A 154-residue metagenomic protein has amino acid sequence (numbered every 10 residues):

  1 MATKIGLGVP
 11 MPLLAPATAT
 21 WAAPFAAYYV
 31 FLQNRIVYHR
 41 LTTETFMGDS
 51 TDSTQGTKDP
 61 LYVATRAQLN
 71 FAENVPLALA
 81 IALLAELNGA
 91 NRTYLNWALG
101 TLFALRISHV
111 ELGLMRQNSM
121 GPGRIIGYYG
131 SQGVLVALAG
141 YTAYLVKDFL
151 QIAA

Functional and structural regions predicted by a protein language model:
M1-A26, V146: Long, highly hydrophobic alpha-helical transmembrane signal-anchor segments
M1-P12, D49-K58, Q151-A154: Transit-peptide-like, low-complexity N-terminal presequences and other terminal intrinsically disordered regions
A26-T42, F103-L112: Transmembrane alpha-helical segments that form the membrane-embedded catalytic/substrate-channel core of multi-pass
N34-T65: Cytosolic, membrane-interface loops and tails of multi-pass inner-membrane proteins
L69-L84, L135: Core segments of transmembrane alpha-helices that mediate helix-helix packing or line hydrophobic substrate/ligand
L79, A85-L112: Mid-chain, well-packed structural core segment of small domains
S108-V136: Interfacial loop-to-transmembrane junctions
G140-A154: Juxtamembrane boundary at the C-terminal end of a transmembrane helix
